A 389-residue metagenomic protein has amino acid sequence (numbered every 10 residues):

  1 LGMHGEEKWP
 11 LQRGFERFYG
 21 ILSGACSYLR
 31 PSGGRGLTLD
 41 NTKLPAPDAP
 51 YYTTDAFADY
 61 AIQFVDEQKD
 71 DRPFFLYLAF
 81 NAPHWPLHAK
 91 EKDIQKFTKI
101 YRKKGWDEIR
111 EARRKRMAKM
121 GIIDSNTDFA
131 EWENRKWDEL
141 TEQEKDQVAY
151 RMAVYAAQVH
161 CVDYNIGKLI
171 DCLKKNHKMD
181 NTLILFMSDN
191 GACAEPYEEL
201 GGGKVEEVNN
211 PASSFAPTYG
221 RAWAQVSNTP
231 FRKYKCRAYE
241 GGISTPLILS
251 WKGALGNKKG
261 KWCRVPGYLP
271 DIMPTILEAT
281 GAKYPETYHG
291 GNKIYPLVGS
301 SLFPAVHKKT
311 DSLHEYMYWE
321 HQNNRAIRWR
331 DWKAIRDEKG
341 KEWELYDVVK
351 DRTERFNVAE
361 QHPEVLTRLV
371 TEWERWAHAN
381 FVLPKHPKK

Functional and structural regions predicted by a protein language model:
L1-E6, I21-A25, L76-H88, F129-W137 (+5 more regions): Short, solvent-exposed turn/loop segments enriched in Gly/Ser/Thr/Pro and often Arg
G2-K104, E108, A112, A118 (+1 more regions): Formylglycine-dependent
G5-G14, H88-A89, D171-W251, N257-K258: Histidine-centered active-site microenvironments of extracellular/periplasmic hydrolases and transferases
K8-L11, E16-R17, I21-C26, S213-G242 (+3 more regions): C-terminal cap/loop subdomain of S1 sulfatases and analogous C-terminal strand-loop tails that border
D40-P47, Q95-I100, D146-M152, P211-F215 (+4 more regions): Flexible glycine/proline-enriched surface loops and loop-helix/loop-strand junctions
A58-D66, T98-D124, E144-T182, A192-A194 (+1 more regions): A long, amphipathic alpha-helix that forms part of the scaffold/cap immediately adjacent to metal-dependent active
A61, F74-F80, V159-V162, I166-L169 (+4 more regions): Beta-strand elements within well-structured catalytic alpha/beta cores of enzymes that handle phosphate/sulfate esters
A61, F75-L78, L247-L249, I276 (+2 more regions): A short aromatic-rich beta-strand->coil structural motif
